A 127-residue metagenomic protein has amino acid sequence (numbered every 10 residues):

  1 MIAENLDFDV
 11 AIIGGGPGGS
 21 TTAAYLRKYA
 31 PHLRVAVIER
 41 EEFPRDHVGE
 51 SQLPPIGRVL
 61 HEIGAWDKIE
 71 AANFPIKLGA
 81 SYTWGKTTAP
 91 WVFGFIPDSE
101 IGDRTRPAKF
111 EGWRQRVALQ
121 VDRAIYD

Functional and structural regions predicted by a protein language model:
I2-G18, A36: Beta1/beta-strand and adjacent pyrophosphate-binding region of the FAD-binding site in flavoprotein oxidoreductases
N5, F74-K77, A118: A generic fold-level signal
V10, F43-P44, R116-V121: Short, contiguous strand/loop micro-motifs
A11-I13, Y25-V48: Glycine-rich FAD pyrophosphate-binding loop
T21-T22: Hydrolases whose catalytic domains are alpha/beta-hydrolase-1, hotdog thioesterase, or metallo-beta-lactamase-like
R45-P90, I96: N-terminal FAD cofactor-binding segment of flavoenzymes
W84-D127: Conserved N-terminal helical subregion
